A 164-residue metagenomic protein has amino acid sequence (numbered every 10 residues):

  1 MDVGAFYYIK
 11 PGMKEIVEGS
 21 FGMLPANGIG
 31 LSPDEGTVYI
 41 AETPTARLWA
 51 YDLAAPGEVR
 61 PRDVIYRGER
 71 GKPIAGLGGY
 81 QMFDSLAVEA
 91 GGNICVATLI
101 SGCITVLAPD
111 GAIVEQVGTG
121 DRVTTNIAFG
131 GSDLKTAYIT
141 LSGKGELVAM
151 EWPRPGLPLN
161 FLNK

Functional and structural regions predicted by a protein language model:
M1-F6, I16-V38, G68-I94, G120-T136 (+1 more regions): Beta-rich, blade/repeat-based domains predominating in secreted/periplasmic proteins but also intracellular
M1-G4, T43-A46, L99-I100, G143: Short, solvent-exposed loop/turn segments at conserved positions within beta-propeller repeat blades
G4-Y7, R47-W49, C103-T105, E146-V148: A short loop-to-beta-strand structural motif that recurs across blades of beta-propeller domains
K10, D52, T98, L107-A108 (+1 more regions): Structural recognition of the beta-propeller blade-terminating site
M13-E15, T45, A55, S101 (+2 more regions): Short coil turn/linker residues within repeat-based beta-strand modules
V17-F21, V59-R67, E115-G118, P158-K164: Beta-propeller fold detector
A50-V59, E151-L159: Short loop/turn segments immediately following beta-strands, especially the blade-tip and inter-blade linker loops
N126-K164: Blade-level signature of beta-propeller repeat domains, shared across WD40, Kelch, NHL, RCC1 and BNR/Asp-box propellers
